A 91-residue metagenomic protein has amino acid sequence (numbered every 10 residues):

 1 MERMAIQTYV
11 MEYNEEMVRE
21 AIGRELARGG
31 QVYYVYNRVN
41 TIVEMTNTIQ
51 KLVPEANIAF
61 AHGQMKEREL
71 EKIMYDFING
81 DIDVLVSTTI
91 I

Functional and structural regions predicted by a protein language model:
M1-I91: Inter-lobe coupling/hinge segments of SF2-like helicase ATPases
